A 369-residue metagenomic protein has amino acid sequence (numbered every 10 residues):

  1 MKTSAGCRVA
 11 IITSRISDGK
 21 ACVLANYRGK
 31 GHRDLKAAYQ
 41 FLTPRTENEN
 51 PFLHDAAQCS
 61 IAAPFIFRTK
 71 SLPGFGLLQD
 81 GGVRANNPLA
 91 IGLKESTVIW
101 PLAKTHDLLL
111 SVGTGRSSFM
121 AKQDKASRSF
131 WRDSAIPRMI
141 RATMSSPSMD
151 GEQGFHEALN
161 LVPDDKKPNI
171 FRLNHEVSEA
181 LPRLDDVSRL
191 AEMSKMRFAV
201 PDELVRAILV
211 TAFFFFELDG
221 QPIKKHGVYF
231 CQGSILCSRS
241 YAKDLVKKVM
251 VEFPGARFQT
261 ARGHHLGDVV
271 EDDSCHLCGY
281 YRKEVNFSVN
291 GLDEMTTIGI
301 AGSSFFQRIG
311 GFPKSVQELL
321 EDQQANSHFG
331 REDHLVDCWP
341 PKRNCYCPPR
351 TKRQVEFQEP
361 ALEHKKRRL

Functional and structural regions predicted by a protein language model:
M1-L369: Conserved catalytic cores and adjacent C-terminal regulatory segments of lipid-metabolizing esterases/lipases
